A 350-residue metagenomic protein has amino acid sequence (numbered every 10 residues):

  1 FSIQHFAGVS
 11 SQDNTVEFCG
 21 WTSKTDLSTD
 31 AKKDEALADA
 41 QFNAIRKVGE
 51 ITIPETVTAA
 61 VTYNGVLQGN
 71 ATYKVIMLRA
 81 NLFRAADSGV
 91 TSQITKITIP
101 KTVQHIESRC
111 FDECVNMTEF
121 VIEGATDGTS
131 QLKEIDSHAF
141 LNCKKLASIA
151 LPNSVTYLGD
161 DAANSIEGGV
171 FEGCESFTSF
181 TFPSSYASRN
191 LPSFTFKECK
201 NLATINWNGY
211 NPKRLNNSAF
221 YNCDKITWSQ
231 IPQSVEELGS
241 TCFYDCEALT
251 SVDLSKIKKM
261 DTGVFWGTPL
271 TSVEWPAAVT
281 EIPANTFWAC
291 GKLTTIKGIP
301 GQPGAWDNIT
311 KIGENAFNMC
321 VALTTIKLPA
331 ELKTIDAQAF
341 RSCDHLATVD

Functional and structural regions predicted by a protein language model:
F1-G69, R79-R84, T91: N-terminal segments that cap or nucleate solenoid repeat domains
S10-D13, A40, I53, Q104 (+6 more regions): First exposed extracellular module after export/assembly in secreted or surface-exposed proteins
S10-D13, I135, I166: A short, compositionally biased
R46-I76, S88-H105, V115-E134, K144-D160 (+8 more regions): Structural signature of tandem-repeat unit edges
T56, A80-N81, T102, H138 (+4 more regions): Tight coil/turn sites that cap or link beta-strands
A162-I166, V170, T195, A339 (+1 more regions): Leucine-rich solenoid repeat scaffolds
